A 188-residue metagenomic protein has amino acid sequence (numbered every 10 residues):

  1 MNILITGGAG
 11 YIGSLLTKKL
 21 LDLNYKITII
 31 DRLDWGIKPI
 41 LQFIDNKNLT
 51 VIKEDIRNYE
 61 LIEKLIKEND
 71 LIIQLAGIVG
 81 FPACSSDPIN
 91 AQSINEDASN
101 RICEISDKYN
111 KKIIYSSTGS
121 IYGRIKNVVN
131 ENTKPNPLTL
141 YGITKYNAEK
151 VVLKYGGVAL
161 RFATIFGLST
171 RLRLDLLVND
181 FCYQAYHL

Functional and structural regions predicted by a protein language model:
M1-L71: N-terminal Rossmann/SDR dinucleotide-binding element
T6, I30, I72-A76, I113-G119 (+1 more regions): SDR active-site strand-loop-helix element
I56-S93, I105: NAD(P)H-binding glycine-rich loop region in Rossmannoid oxidoreductase-like domains and their noncatalytic homologs
R57, I121-Y122, I165-G167: Conserved sequence/active-site signature of Rossmann-fold short-chain dehydrogenase/reductase
Y59, S99-I102, E149: Conserved internal alpha-helix within the Rossmann fold of NAD(P)-dependent oxidoreductases
Q74, N100-L140: Conserved Rossmann-fold NAD(P)-dependent oxidoreductase catalytic core, especially the SDR/UDP-sugar
F81-A98, V129-P137: Short alpha-helical oligomerization interface
L138-L140, Y146, K150-L188: NAD(P)-dependent short-chain dehydrogenase/reductase
